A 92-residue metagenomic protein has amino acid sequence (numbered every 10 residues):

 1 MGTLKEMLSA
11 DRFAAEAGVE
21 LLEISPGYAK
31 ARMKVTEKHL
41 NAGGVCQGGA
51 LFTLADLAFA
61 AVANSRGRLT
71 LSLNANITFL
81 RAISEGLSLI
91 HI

Functional and structural regions predicted by a protein language model:
M1-S88: Terminal targeting signals and extreme-terminal segments of soluble enzymes
I90-I92: Conserved small/polar residues in nucleotide/adenosyl-binding loops
